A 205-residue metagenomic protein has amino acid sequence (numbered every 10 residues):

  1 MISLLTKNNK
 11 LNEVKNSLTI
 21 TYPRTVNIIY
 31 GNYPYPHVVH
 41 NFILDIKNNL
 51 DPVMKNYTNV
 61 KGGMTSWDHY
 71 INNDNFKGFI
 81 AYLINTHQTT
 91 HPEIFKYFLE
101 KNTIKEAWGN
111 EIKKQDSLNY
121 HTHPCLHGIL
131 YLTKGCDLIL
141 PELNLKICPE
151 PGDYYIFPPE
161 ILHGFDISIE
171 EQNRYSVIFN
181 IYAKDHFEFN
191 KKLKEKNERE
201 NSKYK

Functional and structural regions predicted by a protein language model:
M1-L99, Q115: Non-heme Fe(II)/2-oxoglutarate
I2-L4, E13, P141, Q172-R174 (+1 more regions): Double-stranded beta-helix
V39, I43, E142-I147, K205: Short secondary-structure transition/capping segments
G62-G78, H121-H127, R199-K205: Short N-terminal helix-initiation segments at or just after the protein's N-terminus
K96-F189: Catalytic core of non-heme Fe(II) oxygenases with the double-stranded beta-helix
